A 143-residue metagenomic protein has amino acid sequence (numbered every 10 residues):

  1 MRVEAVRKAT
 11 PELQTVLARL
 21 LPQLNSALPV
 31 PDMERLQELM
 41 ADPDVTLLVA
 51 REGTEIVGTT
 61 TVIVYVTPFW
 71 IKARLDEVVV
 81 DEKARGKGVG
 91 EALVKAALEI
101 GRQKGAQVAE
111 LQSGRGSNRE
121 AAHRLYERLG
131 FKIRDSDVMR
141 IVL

Functional and structural regions predicted by a protein language model:
V3-W70, V94-K95, I100, I133 (+1 more regions): Acetyl-CoA-dependent GNAT
T60, A73, A109, D137-M139: Conserved beta-strand core positions
V64, E82, S113: Residues that line or immediately flank small-molecule/substrate-binding pockets and catalytic motifs
Y65-L75, R85, Q107, K132-R134: A conserved beta-turn-beta hairpin within the catalytic core of GNAT-like acetyltransferases that forms part
V78-V80: Hydrophobic adenine-recognition pocket in adenosine-nucleotide-binding enzymes
A84, G88-A96: Conserved acetyl-CoA pyrophosphate-binding loop and the N-cap/start of the following alpha-helix in GNAT-like
R85, E110-A122, R140-L143: Conserved beta-strand-loop-alpha-helix junction that forms the acyl-donor binding cleft
E91, Q103, Q107, R115-D135: Conserved active-site alpha-helix within GNAT-family acetyltransferase domains
